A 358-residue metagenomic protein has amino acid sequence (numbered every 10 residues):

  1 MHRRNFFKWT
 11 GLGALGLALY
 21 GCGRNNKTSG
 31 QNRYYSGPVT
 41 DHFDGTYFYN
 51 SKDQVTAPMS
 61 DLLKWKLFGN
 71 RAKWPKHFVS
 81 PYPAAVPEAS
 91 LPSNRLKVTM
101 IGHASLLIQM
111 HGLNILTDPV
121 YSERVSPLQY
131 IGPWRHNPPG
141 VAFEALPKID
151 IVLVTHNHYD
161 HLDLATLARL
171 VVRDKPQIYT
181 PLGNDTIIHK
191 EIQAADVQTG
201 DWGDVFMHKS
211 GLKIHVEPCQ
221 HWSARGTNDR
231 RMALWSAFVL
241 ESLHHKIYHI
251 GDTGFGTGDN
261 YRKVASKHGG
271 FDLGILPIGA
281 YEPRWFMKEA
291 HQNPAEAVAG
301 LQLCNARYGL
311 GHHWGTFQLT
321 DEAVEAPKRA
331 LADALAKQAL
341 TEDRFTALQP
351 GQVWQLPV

Functional and structural regions predicted by a protein language model:
M1-F7: Twin-arginine (Tat) signal peptide motif
H2, N25-N26, G37, D41-G45 (+7 more regions): Cap/insert and terminal regions of metallo-dependent hydrolase folds
F7-A145, E241-G251, D272-L276, D333: Metallo-beta-lactamase
K73-S93, P181-H245, A330-Q352, P357: Metallo-beta-lactamase
S105-H111, M207-F271, K288, Q292-E296: Catalytic core of the metallo-beta-lactamase
P119-Y121, N157, C219-Q220, G251-T253 (+2 more regions): Active-site metal-binding loops of divalent metal-dependent hydrolases
Y121-P138, W222-D229, E282-H291: Acidic/histidine-rich helix-loop elements that form or flank divalent-metal/phosphate-binding sites at the catalytic
I131-Y179, H268-I275: Active-site metal-binding motif and surrounding structural segment of the metallo-beta-lactamase
